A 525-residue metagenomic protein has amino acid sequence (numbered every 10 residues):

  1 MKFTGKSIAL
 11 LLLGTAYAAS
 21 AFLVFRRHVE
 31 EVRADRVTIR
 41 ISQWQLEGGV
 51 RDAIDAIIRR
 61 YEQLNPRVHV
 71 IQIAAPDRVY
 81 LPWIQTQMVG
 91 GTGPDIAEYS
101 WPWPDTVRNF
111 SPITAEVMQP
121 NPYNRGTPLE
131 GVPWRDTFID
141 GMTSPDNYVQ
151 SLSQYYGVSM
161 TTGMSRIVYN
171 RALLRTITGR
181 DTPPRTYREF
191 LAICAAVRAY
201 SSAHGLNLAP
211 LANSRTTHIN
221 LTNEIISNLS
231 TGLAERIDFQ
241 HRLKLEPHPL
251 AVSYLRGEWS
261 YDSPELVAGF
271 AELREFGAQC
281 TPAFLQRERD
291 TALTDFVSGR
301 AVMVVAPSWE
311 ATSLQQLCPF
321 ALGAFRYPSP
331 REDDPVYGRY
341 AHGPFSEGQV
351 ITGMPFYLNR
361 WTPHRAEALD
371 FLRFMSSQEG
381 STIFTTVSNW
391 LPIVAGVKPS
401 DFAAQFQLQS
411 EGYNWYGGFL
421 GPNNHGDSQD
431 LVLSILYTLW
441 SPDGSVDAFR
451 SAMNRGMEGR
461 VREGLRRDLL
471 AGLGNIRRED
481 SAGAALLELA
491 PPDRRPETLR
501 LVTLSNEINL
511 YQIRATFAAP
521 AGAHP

Functional and structural regions predicted by a protein language model:
K2-F3, I8-L10, A16-A19, G412-P525: Conserved C-terminal helix/tail region of periplasmic/extracytoplasmic solute-binding proteins
D35-G48, V68-I73, I96: Short, well-ordered beta-strand elements
E47-R67, V168: Short, polar/charged alpha-helical segment
A53, I57, A268-E272, P307 (+3 more regions): Short amphipathic alpha-helical coupling segments at ligand-binding clamshell hinges and other catalytic/signaling
H69, R175-I177, Q316-L391: Extracytoplasmic/periplasmic substrate-recognition and gating elements
A74-W83, Y187-E189, F284-V297: Short helix-initiation/N-cap motifs at beta->coil->alpha
P102-M164, F325, P335, A341: Hinge/lid segment of periplasmic solute-binding proteins
I193-C194, R236-Q286: Glycine-centered hinge/linker elements that transmit conformational signals in sensory and ligand-binding systems
